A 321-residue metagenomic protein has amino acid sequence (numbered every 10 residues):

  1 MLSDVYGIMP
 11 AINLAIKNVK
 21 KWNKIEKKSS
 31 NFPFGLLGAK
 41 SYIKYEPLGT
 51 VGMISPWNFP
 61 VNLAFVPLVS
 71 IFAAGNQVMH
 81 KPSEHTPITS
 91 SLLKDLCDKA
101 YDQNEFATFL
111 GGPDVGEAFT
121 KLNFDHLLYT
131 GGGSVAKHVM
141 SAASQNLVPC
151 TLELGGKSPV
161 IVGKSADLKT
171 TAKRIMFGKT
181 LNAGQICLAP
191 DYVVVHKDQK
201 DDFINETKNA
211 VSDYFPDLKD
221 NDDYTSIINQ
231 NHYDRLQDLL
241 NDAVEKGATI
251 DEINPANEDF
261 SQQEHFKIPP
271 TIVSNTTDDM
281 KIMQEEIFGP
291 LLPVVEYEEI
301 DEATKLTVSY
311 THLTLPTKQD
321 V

Functional and structural regions predicted by a protein language model:
M1-K40: N-terminal Rossmann-like NAD(P)+-binding subdomain of aldehyde/semialdehyde dehydrogenases
L2-Y6, S91, S226, Q230-D234: An alpha-helix initiation/capping motif
N31-T170, Y297: Rossmann-like NAD(P) dinucleotide-binding subdomain of oxidoreductase/dehydrogenase enzymes
Y101, S134-T277, E299-D301, K305-V308: ALDH superfamily catalytic-core signature
M283: Short, solvent-exposed loop/beta-turn-alpha elements that line the ligand-binding surface or hinge of extracytoplasmic
P290: Glycine-rich nucleotide-phosphate-binding loops and adjacent flexible coil segments
T311-T317: Conserved small/polar residues in nucleotide/adenosyl-binding loops
